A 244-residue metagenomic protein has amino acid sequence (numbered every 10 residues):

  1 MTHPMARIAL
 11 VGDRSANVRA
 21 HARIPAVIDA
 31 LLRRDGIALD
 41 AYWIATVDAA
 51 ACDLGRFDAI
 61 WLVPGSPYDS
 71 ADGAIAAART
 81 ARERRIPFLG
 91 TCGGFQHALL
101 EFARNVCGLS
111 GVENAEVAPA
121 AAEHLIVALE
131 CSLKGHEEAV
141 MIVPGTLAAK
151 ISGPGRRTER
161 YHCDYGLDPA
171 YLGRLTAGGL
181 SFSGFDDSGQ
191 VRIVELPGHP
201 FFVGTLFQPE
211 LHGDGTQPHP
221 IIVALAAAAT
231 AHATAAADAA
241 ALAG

Functional and structural regions predicted by a protein language model:
M1-G155, H162-I193, P197-G198, L206-G244: N-terminal beta1-alpha1 cap of cysteine-dependent amidohydrolase-like domains
